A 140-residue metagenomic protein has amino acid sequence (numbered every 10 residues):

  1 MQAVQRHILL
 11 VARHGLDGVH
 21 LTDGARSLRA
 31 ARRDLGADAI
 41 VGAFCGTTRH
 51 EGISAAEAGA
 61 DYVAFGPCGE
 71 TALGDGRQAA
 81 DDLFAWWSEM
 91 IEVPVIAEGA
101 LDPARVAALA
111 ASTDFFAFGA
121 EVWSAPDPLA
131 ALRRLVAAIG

Functional and structural regions predicted by a protein language model:
M1-V4, D23-T47, G76-D102, L135-G140: Alpha-helix-loop-beta-strand connector modules within alpha/beta enzyme cores
Q2, R6-D17, T47-D61, M90-A97 (+2 more regions): Catalytic cores of alpha/beta
H20: A short, well-structured catalytic beta-strand-centered motif of the EAL phosphodiesterase domain for c-di-GMP
D23-A31, D61-G76, A110-A138: Glycine-rich phosphate-binding active-site loops on the catalytic face of alpha/beta enzymes
